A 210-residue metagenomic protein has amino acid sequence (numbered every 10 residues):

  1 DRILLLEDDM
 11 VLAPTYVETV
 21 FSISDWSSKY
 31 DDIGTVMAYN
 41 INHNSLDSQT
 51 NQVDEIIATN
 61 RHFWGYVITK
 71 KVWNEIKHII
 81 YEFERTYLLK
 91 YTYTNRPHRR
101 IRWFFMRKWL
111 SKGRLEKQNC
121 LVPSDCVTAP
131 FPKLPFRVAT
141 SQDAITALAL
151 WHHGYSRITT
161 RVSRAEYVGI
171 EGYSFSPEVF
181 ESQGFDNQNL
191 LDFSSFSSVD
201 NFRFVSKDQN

Functional and structural regions predicted by a protein language model:
D1-L6, M10-N210: Peripheral/terminal regions associated with large enzymatic or DNA-binding modules
